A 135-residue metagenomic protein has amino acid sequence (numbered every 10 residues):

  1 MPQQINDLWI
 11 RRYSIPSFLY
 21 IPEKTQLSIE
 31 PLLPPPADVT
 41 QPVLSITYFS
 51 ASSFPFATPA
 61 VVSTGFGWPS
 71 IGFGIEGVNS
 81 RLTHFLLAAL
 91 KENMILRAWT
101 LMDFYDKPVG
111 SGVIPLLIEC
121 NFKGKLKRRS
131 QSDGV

Functional and structural regions predicted by a protein language model:
M1-V135: Catalytic cores of phosphodiester-bond hydrolases, prominently lipid phosphodiesterases
